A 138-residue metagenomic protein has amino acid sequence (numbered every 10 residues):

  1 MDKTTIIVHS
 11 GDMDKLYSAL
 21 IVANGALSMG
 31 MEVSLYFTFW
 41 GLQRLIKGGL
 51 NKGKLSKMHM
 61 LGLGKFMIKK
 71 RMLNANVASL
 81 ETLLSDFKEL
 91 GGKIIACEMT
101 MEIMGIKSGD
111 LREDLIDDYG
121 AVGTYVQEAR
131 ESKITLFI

Functional and structural regions predicted by a protein language model:
D2-S18, V22-N24, M29-K133: Secreted/extracellular ectodomain signature
T135-I138: Short hydrophobic/aromatic patches at helix-to-coil boundaries
